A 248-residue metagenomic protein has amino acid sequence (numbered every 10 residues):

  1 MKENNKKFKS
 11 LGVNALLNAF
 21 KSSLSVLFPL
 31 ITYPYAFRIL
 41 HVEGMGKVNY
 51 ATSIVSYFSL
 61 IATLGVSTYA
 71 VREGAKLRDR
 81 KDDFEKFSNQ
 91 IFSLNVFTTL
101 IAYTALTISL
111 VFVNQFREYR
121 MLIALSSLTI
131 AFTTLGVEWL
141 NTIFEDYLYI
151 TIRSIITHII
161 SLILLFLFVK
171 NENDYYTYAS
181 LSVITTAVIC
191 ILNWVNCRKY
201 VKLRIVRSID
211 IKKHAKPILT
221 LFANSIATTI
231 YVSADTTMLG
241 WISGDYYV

Functional and structural regions predicted by a protein language model:
N4-K7, A70, V137-L148, V169 (+1 more regions): C-terminal transmembrane helix end/exit motif
N4-K9, L40-G44, F58-S93, I143-L148: Transmembrane-helix boundary and interhelical linker motifs in polytopic inner-membrane proteins
V13-P29, T157, Y178-N193, C197 (+1 more regions): Transmembrane helical elements of multi-pass membrane transporters/channels
A15-L24, D82, A124, L128 (+1 more regions): Alpha-helical transmembrane segments of multi-pass membrane transporters/permeases
F28-T32, N49-R78, F87, T134-G136 (+2 more regions): Small-residue-rich midsections of specific transmembrane alpha-helices
Y33-F58, Y175, H214-P217, L221 (+1 more regions): Interfacial/gating helices of multi-pass transporter permease domains
Y50, R120, A124-S127, T151-K199 (+1 more regions): Hydrophobic alpha-helical transmembrane segments
L100, T107-V111, Q115-L140, A187-V188: Alpha-helical transmembrane segments of multi-pass membrane proteins
